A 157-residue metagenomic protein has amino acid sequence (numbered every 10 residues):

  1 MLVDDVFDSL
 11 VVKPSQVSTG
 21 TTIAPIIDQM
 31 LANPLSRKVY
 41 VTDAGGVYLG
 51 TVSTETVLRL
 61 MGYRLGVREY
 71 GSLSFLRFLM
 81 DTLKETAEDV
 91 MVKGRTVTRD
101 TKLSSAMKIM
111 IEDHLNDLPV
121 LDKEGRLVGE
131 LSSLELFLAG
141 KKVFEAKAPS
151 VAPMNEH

Functional and structural regions predicted by a protein language model:
M1-K13, T54-T96, K102-L103, M107-I111 (+1 more regions): Tandem CBS (Bateman) regulatory domains
V11-P14, T22-A44, Y48, T86-L127 (+1 more regions): Helix-loop-beta junctions that constitute the ligand-sensing/allosteric loops of cytosolic regulatory sensor domains
T51: Acidic pyrophosphate-coordinating catalytic loop
